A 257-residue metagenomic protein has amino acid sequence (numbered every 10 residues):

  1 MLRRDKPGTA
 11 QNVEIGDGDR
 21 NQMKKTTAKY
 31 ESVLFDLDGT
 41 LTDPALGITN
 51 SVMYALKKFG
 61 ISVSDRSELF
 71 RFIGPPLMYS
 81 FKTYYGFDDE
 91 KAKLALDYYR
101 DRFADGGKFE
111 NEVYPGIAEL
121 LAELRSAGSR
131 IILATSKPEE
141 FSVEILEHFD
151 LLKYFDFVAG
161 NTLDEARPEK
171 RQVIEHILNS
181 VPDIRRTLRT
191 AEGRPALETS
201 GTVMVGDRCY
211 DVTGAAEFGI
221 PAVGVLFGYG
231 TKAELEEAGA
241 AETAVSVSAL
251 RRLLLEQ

Functional and structural regions predicted by a protein language model:
L2-F35: Non-catalytic pre-domain segments flanking phosphatase-related domains
K24-R71, Y85: Active-site neighborhood of HAD-like aspartate-dependent phosphohydrolases
V52, L120-L146, A159-N161: Substrate-recognition element of Asp-dependent hydrolases with the DxDx(T/V) motif
A55-L56, P76-D89, I145, V173-S180: Helix-loop "lid/cap" segments that line or gate small-molecule binding pockets
K82-E119, R186: Metal-dependent phosphoesterase signature
L152-R167, G201: A short, structured active-site edge motif that brings together acidic residues
K170-V212: Conserved Lys-Pro-Asp/Glu-containing loop-to-beta segment of HAD-superfamily phosphomonoesterases, centered on
M204-E242: Acidic, Mg2+-coordinating phosphoryl-transfer loop and its flanking beta/alpha structural elements, shared across
